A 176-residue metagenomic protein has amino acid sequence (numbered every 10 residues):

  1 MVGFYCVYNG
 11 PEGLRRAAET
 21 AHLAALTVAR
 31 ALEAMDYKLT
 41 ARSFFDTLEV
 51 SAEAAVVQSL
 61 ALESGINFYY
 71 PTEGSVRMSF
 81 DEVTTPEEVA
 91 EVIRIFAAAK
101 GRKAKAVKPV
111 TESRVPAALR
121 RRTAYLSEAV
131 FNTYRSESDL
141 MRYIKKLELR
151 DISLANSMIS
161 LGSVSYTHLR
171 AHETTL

Functional and structural regions predicted by a protein language model:
M1-M35, L39-R42: Active-site C-terminal subdomain of aminotransferase-like
A25, A29, F45-T47, E63-G65 (+1 more regions): Active-site lining segments that contact anionic ligands and/or coordinate catalytic metals
M35-L62, F80-V83: Conserved PLP-binding catalytic core of the aspartate aminotransferase-like
K38-S43, F68-T72, M158: Short beta-strand
V57-S64, V92-F96: Short amphipathic alpha-helices in soluble, non-transmembrane regions that often serve as interface/regulatory elements
F80-P109, S113-S157: N-terminal amphipathic, basic-rich helices that act as targeting or association modules
T167-T174: Conserved small/polar residues in nucleotide/adenosyl-binding loops
